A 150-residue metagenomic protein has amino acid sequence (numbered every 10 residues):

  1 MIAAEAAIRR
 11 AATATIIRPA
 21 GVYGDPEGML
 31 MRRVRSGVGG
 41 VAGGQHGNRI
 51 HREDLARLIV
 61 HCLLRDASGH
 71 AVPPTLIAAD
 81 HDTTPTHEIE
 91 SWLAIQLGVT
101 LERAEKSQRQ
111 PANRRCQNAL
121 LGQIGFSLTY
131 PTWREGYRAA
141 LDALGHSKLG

Functional and structural regions predicted by a protein language model:
M1-T15: Active-site Tyr-X1-5-Lys
R10-A14, S36-V38, I95: Short glycine/proline-enriched coil/turn segments at helix->beta-strand junctions
I16-G24, M29-R32, V41-L63: Substrate-positioning beta->alpha
M29-V34, S91-L93: Short, glycine/charged-enriched secondary-structure capping and boundary segments
M31-A42, V99-R103: A short C-terminal helix-loop "cap" of Rossmann-like NAD(P)-dependent dehydrogenase/epimerase domains
R52, T86, T129-W133: Amphipathic alpha-helical segment in the mid-to-C-terminal domain of diverse UDP/GDP-sugar glycosyltransferases
A56-A112, Q117: Mid/C-terminal beta-alpha module of Rossmann-like enzyme folds, strongest in SDR-family dehydrogenases/epimerases
L64, Q108-G150: C-terminal amphipathic/interface module of NAD(P)-dependent oxidoreductases and related NAD-binding regulators
